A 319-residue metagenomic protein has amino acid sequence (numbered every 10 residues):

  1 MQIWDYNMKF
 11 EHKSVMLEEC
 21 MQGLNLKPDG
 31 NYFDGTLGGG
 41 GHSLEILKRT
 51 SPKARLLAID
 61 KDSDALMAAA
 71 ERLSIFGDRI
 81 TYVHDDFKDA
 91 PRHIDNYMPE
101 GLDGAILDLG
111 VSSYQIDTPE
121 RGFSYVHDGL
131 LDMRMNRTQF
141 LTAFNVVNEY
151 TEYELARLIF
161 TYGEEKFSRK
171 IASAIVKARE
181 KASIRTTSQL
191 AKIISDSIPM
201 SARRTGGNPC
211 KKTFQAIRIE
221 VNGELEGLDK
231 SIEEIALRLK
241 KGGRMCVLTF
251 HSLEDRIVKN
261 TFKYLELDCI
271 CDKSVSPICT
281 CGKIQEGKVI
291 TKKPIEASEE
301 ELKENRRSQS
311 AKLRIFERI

Functional and structural regions predicted by a protein language model:
Q2-I319: S-adenosyl-L-methionine-dependent methyltransferase catalytic core, i.e., the SAM/SAH-binding region
